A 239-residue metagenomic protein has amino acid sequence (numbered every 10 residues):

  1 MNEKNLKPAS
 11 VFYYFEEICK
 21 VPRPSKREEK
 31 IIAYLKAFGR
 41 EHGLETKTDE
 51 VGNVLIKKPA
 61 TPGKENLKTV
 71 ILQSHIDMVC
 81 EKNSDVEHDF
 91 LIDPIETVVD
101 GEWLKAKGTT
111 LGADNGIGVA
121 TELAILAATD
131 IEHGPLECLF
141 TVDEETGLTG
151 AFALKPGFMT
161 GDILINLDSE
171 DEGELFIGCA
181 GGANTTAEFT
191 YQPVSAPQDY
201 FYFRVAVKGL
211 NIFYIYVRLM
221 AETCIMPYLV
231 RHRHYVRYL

Functional and structural regions predicted by a protein language model:
N2-E102: Acidic/His- and Gly-rich active-site-bordering loop/insert found across diverse amide/peptide-bond hydrolases
N5-F12, S25, E29, G116-V119 (+2 more regions): Electropositive phosphate-/nucleotide-binding environments in soluble metabolic enzymes
I18-V21, H42, A128-E132, R231-L239: Change "in soluble alpha/beta enzymes" to "in soluble alpha/beta proteins
P22, G39, I56, L72 (+4 more regions): Buried hydrophobic positions in well-ordered alpha/beta secondary-structure cores of metabolic enzymes
P22, P94-E96, G101-T109, E144-G147 (+1 more regions): Midchain, well-structured core segments that form catalytic/ion-binding scaffolds
L35, G39, V119-L126, L154 (+2 more regions): Buried hydrophobic packing segments
K47-D49, P135, R237-L239: Flexible, glycine/charged-enriched surface loops at secondary-structure junctions
K64-F140, E145, A151-D162: Active-site metal-coordination/substrate-binding segment of hydrolases, especially metallo-dependent peptidases
